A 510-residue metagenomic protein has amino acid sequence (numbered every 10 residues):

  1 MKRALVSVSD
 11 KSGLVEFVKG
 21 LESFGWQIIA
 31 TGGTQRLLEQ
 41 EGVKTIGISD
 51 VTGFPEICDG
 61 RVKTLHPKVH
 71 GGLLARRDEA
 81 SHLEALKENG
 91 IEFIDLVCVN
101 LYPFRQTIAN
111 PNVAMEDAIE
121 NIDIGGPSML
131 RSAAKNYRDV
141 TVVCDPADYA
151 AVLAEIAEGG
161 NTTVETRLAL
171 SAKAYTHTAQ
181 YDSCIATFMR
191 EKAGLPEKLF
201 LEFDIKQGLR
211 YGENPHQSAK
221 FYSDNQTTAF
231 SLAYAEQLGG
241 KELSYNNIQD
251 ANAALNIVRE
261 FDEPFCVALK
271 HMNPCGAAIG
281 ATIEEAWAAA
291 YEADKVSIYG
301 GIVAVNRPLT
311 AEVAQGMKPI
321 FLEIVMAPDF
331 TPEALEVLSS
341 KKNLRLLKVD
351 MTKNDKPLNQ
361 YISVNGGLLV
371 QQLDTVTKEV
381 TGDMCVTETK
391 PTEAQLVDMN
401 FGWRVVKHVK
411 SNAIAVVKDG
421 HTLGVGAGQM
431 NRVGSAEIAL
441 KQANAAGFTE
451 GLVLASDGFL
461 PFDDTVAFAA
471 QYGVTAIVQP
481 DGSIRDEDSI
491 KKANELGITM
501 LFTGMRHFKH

Functional and structural regions predicted by a protein language model:
M1-V51: N-terminal glycine-/serine-/threonine-rich phosphate-binding loop
M1-V6, L96, Y181-S183, T187-H510: ATP-dependent carboxylate/acyl-activation modules
G33-P103: Glycine-rich nucleotide/cofactor/substrate-binding loop typically near the N-terminus or early in the first domain
T34-L37, T52-C58, F104-Q106, S128-R131 (+6 more regions): Short gly/pro/ser/thr-enriched loop/turn and capping motifs at secondary-structure boundaries
R77-I124, R131-A133, M384, E388-E393: Active-site/ligand-binding-proximal alpha/beta "capping" segment
M129, N136-Y149: Mobile "lid/hinge" segments at catalytic clefts and subdomain interfaces of large enzymes
A147, A151-L199: Non-catalytic interaction/clamp surfaces of large macromolecular machines
